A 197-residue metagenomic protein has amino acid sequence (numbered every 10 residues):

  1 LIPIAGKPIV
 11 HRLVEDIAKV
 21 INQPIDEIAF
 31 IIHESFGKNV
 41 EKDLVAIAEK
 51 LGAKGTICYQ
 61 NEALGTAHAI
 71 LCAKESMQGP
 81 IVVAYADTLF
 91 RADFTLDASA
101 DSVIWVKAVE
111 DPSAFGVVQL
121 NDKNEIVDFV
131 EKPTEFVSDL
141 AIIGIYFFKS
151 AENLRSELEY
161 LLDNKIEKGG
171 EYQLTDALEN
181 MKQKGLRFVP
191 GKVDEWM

Functional and structural regions predicted by a protein language model:
L1, V118-L120, P190: A structural signal for short hydrophobic beta-strand segments in well-ordered beta-sheet cores
I2-P3, K7-V83, F94: Conserved N-terminal catalytic core of the sugar/cofactor nucleotidyltransferase
P3, Q119, F147-K149: Short, well-ordered beta-strand micro-motif
F30, V83, S102-W105, P190: Structural beta-sheet core signal
A63-T66, D111, W196-M197: A short acidic, often aromatic-flanked loop/helix-cap motif at beta-alpha or helix-coil junctions that lines enzyme
A86-L89: The conserved acidic donor/metal-binding loop of glycosyltransferases
R91-A114: Conserved donor-nucleotide/metal-binding helix-loop-beta segment in metal-dependent transferases, i.e., the alpha-helix
E125-M197: Catalytic-core segments of class I nucleotidyltransferases/pyrophosphorylases that form NMP-activated intermediates
